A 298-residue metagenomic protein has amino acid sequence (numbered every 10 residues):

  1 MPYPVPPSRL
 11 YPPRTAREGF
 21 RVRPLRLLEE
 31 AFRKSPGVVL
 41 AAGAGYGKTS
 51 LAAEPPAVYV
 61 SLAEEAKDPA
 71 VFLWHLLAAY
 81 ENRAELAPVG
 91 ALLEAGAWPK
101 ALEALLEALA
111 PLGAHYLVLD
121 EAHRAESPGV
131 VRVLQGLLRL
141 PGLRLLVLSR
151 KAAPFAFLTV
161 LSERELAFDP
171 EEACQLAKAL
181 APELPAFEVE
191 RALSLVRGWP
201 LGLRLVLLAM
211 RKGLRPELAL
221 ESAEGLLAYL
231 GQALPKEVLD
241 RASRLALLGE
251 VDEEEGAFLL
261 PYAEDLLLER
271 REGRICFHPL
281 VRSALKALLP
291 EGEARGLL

Functional and structural regions predicted by a protein language model:
M1, L86-L92, G213-E224, L230-L239 (+1 more regions): A eukaryote-biased feature capturing mid-to-C-terminal, repeat/solenoid-rich segments of large proteins, strongly
M1-E29, A87-P88, P170, Q175: Conserved adenine-nucleotide phosphate-binding loops and their immediately adjacent elements
P4-V5, P24, S50-A52, G129-R191 (+4 more regions): Alpha-helical sensor/transducer elements of the RecA-like P-loop NTPase core
K34-V38: Pre-Walker A (Motif I) flank of P-loop NTPase domains
A41, R132-Q135, R150, V189 (+1 more regions): C-terminal boundary/linker of central alpha/beta nucleotide-binding cores
Y46, S50-A114, R124: Conserved phosphate-binding/catalytic loops and adjacent sensor/switch elements of nucleotide-binding enzymes, spanning
L73, L77-E81, L106, L193-R211 (+3 more regions): Short, amphipathic alpha-helical segments that act as regulatory/interfacial helices in nucleotide-processing proteins
P99-S149: Conserved Walker B catalytic segment
